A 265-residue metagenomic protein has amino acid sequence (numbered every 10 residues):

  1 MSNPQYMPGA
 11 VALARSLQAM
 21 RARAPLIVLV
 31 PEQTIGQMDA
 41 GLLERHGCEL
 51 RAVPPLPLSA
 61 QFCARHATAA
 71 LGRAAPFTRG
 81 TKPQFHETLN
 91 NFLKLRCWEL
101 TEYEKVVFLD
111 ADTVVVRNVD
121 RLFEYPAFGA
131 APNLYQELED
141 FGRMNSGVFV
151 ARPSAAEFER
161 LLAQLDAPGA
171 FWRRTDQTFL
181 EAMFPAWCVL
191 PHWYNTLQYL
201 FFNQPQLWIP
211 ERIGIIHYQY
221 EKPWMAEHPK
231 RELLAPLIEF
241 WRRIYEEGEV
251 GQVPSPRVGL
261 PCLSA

Functional and structural regions predicted by a protein language model:
M1, Q5-L13, R21-A22, V28-E32 (+4 more regions): A glycosyltransferase accessory/donor-loop signature
N3-P4, K82-E87, V107-L109, A167-G169: Short, flexible loop segments at the rims of nucleotide/cofactor-binding pockets, characterized by
Y6-M7, I35-G36, V115: Alpha-helix N-cap/loop-to-helix initiation residues
I27, E49-V53, L190: General small-molecule cofactor/ligand-binding pocket signal
E32, Q37-T101: Active-site-proximal specificity loops/subdomain of glycosyltransferases
A52-P57, H86-R143, V150-A155: GT-A fold catalytic core of metal-dependent nucleotide-sugar glycosyltransferases, centered on the diacidic
R143-M144, E211: Short gly/pro-enriched beta-turn/loop segments at secondary-structure junctions
